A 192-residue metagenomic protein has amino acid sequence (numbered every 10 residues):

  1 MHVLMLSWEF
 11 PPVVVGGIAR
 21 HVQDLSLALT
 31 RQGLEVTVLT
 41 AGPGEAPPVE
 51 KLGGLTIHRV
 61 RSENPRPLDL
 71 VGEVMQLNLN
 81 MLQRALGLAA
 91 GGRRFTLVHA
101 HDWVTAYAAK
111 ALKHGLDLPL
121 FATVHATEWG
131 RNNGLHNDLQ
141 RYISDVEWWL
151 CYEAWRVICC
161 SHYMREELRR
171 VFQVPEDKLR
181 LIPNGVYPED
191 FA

Functional and structural regions predicted by a protein language model:
M1-T56: N-terminal subdomain of nucleotide-sugar transferases
G42, Y163, G185: Carbohydrate-associated surface elements
L55-A89: A short, charged, and often flexible helix/loop element on the N-terminal side of the glycosyltransferase catalytic
V98-H99, E153-H162, I182: A short beta-strand/loop micro-motif in the catalytic core of glycosyltransferases that engages the nucleotide-sugar
A100-T105, V124: Short His-centered aromatic/hydrophobic patch
V104-T105, Y163-R165: Alpha-helix capping/helix-boundary segments
L118-F121, W129-W149: Nucleotide-sugar donor phosphate/pyrophosphate-binding loop at the beta->alpha transition of glycosyltransferases
R169, D177, V186-A192: Acidic anion/phosphate-binding donor-loop and adjacent secondary structure in glycosyltransferase catalytic cores
